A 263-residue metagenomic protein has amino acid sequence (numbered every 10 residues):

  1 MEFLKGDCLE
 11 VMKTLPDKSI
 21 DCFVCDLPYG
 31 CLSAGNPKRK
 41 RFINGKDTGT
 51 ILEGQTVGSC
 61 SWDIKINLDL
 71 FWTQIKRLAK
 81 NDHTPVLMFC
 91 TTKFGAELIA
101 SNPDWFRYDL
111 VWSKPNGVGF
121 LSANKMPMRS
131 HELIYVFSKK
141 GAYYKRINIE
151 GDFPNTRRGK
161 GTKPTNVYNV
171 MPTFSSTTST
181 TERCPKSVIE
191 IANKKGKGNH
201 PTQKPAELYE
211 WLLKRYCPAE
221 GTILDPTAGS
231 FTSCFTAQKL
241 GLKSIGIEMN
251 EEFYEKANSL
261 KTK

Functional and structural regions predicted by a protein language model:
M1-G246, N250-Y254: Core catalytic lobe of class I
A257-N258: Conserved SAM-binding loop
T262-K263: Generic C-terminal helix-cap and adjacent flexible tail
